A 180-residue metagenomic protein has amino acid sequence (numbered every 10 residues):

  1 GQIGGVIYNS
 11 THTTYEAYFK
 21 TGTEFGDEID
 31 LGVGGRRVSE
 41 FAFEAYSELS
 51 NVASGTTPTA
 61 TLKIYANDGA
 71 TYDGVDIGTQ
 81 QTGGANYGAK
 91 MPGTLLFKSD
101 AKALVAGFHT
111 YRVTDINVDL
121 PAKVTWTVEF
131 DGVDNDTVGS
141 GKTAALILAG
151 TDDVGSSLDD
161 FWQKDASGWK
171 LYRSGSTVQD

Functional and structural regions predicted by a protein language model:
G1-Y18: Boundary/junction segments of secreted and surface-exposed precursor proteins
Y18-V33, H109-Y111: Short beta-strands within extracellular/lumenal beta-sheet-rich domains
G26, V38-E40, V113: Hydrophobic residues on conserved beta-strands that form the core of alpha/beta folds
G32-A42, P121-K123: Extended extracellular/luminal ectodomain segments enriched in beta-structured repeat modules
A42-A53: Short amphipathic, basic-aromatic surface patches that mediate peripheral association with negatively charged
A53-S157: Aromatic- and Gly/Pro-enriched, solvent-exposed loop/edge beta-strand patches characteristic of beta-rich domains
A149-D180: PGST-rich, cysteine-poor low-complexity/disordered linker and tail segments that act as flexible spacers
